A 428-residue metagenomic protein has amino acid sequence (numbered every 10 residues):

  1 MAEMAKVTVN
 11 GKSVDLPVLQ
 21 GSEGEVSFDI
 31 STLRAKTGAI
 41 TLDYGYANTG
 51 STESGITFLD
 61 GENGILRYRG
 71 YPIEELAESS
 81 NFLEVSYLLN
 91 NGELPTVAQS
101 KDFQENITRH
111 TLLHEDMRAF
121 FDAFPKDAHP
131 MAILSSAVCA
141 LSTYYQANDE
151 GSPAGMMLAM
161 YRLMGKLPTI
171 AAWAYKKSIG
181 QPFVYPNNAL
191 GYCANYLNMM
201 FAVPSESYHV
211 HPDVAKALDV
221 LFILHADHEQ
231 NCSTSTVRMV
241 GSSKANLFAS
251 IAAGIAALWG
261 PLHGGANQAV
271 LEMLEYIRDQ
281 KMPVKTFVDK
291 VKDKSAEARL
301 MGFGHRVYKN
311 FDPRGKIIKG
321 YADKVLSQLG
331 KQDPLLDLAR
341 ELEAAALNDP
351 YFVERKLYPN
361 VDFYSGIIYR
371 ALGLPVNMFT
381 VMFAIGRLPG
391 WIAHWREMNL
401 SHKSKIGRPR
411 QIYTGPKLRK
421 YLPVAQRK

Functional and structural regions predicted by a protein language model:
M1-K428: Non-transmembrane, aqueous-exposed alpha-helical and coiled segments at domain scale
